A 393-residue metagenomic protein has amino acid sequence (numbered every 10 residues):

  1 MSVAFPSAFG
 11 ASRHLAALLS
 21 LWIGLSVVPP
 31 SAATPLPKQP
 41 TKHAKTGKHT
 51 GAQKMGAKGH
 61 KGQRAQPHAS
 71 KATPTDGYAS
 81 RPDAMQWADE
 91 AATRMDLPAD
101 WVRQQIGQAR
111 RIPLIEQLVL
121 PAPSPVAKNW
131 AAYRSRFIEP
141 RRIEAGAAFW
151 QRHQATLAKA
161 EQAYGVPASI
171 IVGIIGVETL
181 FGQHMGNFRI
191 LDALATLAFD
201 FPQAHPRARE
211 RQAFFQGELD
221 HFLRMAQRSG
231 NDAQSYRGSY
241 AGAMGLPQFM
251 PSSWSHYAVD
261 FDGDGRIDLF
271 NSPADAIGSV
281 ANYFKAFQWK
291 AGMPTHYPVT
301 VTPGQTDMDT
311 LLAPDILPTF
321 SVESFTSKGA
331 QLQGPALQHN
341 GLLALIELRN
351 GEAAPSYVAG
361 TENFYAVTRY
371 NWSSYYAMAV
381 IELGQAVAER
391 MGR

Functional and structural regions predicted by a protein language model:
S2-T34: Sec-dependent N-terminal signal peptides
L36-R152, A158-E161: An acidic, Gly/Ser/Thr/Pro-rich helix-cap/linker signature
A69-T73, F261-G265, E362-A366: Glycine- and acidic
L97-I106, P167-G173, A233-G238, D264-D268 (+2 more regions): Surface-exposed patches in mature extracellular/periplasmic domains of secreted proteins
P98-V126, I175-T179, R189-T196, P298-T306: Acidic helix-start/capping segments at beta-turn-to-alpha-helix junctions
A127-S279, K285: Acidic/His-rich structured neighborhood in mature extracellular/periplasmic domains
R266-S321: Ligand-binding pocket segment of bilobal, Venus flytrap-like solute-binding proteins
V301-R393: C-terminal soluble interaction/assembly domains
